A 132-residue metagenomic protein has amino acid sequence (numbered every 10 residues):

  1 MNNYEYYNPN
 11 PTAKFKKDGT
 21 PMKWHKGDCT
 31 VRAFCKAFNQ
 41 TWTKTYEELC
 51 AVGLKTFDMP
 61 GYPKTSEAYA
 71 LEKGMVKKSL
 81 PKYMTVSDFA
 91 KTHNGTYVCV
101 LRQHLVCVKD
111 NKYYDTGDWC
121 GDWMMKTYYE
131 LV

Functional and structural regions predicted by a protein language model:
M1-M59, K64-G74: Active-site nucleophile-adjacent alpha helix/oxyanion-hole segment immediately C-terminal to the catalytic cysteine
G53-Q103, K109-N111, D115-D118: Conserved active-site-adjacent core of cysteine acyl-enzyme catalytic domains
Y114-V132: Noncatalytic regulatory segments and standalone regulatory/sensor domains
